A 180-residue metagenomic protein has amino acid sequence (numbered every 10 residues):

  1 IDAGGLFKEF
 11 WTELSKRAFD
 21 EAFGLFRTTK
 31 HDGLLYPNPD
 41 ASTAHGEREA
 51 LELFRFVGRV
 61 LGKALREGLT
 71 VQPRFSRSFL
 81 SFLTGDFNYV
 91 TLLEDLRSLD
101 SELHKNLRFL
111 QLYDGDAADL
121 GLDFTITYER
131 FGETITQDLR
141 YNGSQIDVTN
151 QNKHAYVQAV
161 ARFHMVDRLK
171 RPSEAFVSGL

Functional and structural regions predicted by a protein language model:
I1-L180: Long, Ser/Thr/Pro/Gly-rich and/or acidic low-complexity regions in intracellular
